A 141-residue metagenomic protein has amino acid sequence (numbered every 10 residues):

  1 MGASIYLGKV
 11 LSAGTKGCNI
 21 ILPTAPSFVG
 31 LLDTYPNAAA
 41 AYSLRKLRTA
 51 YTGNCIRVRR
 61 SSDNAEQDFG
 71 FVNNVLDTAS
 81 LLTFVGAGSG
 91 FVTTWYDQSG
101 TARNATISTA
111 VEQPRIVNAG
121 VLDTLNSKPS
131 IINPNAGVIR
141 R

Functional and structural regions predicted by a protein language model:
A3-P114, A136-R141: GGW-centered surface loops in extracellular recognition modules
V117-N118: Register-specific beta-strand positions within repetitive beta-rich fiber domains
T124-G137: Short carbohydrate-recognition loop motifs
